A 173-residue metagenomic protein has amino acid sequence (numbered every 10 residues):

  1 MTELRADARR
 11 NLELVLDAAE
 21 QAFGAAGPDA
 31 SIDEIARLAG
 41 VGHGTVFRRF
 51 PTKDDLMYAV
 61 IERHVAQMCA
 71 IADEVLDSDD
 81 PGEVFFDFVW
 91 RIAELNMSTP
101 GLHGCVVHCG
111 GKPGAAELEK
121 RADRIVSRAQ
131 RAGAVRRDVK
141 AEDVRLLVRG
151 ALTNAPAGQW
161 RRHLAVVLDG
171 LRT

Functional and structural regions predicted by a protein language model:
M1-L38, D55-Y58: Basic, helix-initiating cap at the start of DNA-binding domains
M1-T2, E119-V135, G150, N154-T173: C-terminal peripheral helix-coil segments that are non-catalytic and often amphipathic
L14, E34, D55, E83-R91 (+4 more regions): Amphipathic alpha-helical interaction segments
F23, S31-I32, H43, K53 (+3 more regions): Amphipathic alpha-helical segments enriched in hydrophobic/aromatic and basic residues that form the DNA-contacting
G27-P28, R48, R136: Helix-turn-helix/winged-helix DNA-binding modules
G40-F50: Short hydrophobic/aromatic patch on the recognition helix
A59, A66-N96, C109-G111, A115-E119: Hydrophobic alpha-helical connector segments
P100-V107, A134-V139: Short, hydrophobic secondary-structure boundary micro-motifs
